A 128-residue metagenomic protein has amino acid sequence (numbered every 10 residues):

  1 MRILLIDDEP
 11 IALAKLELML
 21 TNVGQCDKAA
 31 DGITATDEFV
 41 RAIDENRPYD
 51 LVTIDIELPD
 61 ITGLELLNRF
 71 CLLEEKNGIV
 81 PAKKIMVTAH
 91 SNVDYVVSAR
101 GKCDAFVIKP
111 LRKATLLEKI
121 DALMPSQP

Functional and structural regions predicted by a protein language model:
D7, D55, T88: Active-site residues of response regulator receiver
P10-K28: Two-component/phosphorelay signaling modules centered on CheY-like receiver
A30-L51: Acidic, metal-coordinating helix/loop segments flanking the phosphotransfer/catalytic sites of two-component signaling
D31, T62-N68: Acidic catalytic/metal-coordinating carboxylates
P59: The feature encodes the CheY-like receiver
E65, I79-V80, H90-A105: Alpha4 helix (beta4-alpha4-beta5 surface) of REC/receiver domains from two-component response regulators
L111-I120: C-terminal output helix
D121-P128: The C-terminal output helix
